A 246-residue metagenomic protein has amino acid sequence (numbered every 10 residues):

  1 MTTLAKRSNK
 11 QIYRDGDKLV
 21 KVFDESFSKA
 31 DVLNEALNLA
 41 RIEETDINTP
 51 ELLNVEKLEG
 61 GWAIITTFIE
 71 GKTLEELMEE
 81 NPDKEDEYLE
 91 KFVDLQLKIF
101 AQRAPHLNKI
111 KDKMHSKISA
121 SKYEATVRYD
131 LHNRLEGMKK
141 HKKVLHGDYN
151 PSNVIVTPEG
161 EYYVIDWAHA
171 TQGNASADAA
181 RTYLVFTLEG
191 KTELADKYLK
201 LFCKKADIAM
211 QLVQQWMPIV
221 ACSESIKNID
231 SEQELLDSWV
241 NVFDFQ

Functional and structural regions predicted by a protein language model:
T2-L33, A40: ATP-binding glycine-rich loop module of kinase domains
L37-N48, I99: Structural motif at the C-terminus of the N-lobe alphaC helix and the adjacent alphaC-beta4 loop of the Hanks-type
E51-W62: Short beta-strand micro-motifs within the conserved protein kinase catalytic domain, predominantly in the N-lobe
G60-T73: Conserved short submotifs of the Hanks-type protein kinase catalytic core that shape the nucleotide-binding pocket
D83-I110: Internal "kinase-insert"/substrate-recognition segments embedded within catalytic cores of ATP-dependent enzymes
A101-G147, I155-P158, Y163, L235-F243: An alpha-helical support segment within catalytic cores of ATP-dependent transferases
D166-A170: Activation of the activation-loop gatekeeper triad in protein kinase-fold domains
R181-Q246: Helix-rich C-terminal or lid/interface subdomains of diverse kinases
